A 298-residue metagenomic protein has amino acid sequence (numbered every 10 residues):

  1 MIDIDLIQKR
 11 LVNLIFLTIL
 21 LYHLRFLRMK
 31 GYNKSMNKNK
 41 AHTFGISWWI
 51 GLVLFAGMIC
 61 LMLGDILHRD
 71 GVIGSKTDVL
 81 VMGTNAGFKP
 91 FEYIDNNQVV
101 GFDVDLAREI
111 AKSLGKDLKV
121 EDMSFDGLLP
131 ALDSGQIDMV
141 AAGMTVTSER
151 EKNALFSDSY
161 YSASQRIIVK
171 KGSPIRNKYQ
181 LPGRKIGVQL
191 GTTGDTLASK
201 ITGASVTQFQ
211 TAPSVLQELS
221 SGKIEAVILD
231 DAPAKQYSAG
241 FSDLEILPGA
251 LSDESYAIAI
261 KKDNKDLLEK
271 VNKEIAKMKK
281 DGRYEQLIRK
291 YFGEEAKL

Functional and structural regions predicted by a protein language model:
M1-D3, I7-T77, K297: Short, low-complexity disordered leader/linker segments with a strong preference for bacterial N-terminal type II
S47, I73-M144: Extracytoplasmic small-molecule ligand-binding "clamshell" domains of the periplasmic binding protein/Venus flytrap
I50-L52, C60-H68, T193-Q210, S242-A250 (+1 more regions): Ligand-binding clefts/hinges and TM-proximal coupling segments of bilobed small-molecule sensing domains
G64-I66, V104-S113, I175, Y179-Q180 (+3 more regions): Extended ligand-binding regions for polar small-molecule ligands
A86, Y161-V169, D231, K235-A276 (+1 more regions): Periplasmic-binding protein-like
K116, T145-V146, D158-V206: A conserved helix-loop-strand patch within extracytoplasmic ligand-binding domains of the periplasmic binding
V120-P130, L190-T193, T207-S221: Short helix-initiation/N-cap motifs at beta->coil->alpha
P130, G143-K152, L197, S220 (+1 more regions): A ligand-binding cleft/hinge motif common to bilobed small-molecule-binding domains
